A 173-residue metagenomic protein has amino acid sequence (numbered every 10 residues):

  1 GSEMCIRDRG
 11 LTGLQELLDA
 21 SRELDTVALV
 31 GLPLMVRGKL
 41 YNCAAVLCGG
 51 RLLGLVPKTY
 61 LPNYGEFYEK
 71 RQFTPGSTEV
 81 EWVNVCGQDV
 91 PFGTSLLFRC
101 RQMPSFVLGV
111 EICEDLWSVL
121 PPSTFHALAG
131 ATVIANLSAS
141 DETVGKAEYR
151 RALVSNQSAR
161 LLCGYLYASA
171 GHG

Functional and structural regions predicted by a protein language model:
G1-G173: Enzyme catalytic cores with a strong preference for nitrogen-chemistry domains
